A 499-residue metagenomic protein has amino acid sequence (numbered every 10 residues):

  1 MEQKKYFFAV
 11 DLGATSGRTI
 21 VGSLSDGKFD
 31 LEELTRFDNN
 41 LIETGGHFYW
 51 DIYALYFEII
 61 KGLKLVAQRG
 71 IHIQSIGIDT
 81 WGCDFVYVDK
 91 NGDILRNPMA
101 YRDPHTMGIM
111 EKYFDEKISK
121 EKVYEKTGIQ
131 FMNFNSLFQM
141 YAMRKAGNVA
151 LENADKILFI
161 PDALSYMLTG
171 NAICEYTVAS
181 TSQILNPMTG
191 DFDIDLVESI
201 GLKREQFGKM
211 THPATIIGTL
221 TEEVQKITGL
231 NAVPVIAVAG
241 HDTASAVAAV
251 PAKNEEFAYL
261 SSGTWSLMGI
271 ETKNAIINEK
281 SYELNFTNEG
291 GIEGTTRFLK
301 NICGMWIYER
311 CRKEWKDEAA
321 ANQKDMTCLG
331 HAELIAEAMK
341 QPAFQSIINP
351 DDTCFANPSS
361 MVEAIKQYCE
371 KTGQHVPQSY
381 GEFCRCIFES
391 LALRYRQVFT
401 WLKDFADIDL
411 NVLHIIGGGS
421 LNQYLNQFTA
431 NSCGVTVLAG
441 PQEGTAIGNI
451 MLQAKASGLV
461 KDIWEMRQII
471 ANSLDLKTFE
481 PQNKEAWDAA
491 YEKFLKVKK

Functional and structural regions predicted by a protein language model:
M1-R96, G108, E125, Q225-V235 (+2 more regions): N-terminal glycine/serine-rich phosphate-binding loop of ATP-dependent small-molecule kinases, especially carbohydrate
E2, A9, V21, F114-T127 (+8 more regions): Active-site core segments that coordinate phosphate-bearing ligands/cofactors across diverse enzyme families
G45-F48, K120-Q130, Q206: Short glycine/proline- and acidic residue-enriched helix-loop micro-motifs that form flexible lids or anion-recognition
K64, Q68-Y101, Q130-F134, P161 (+2 more regions): Short beta-strand-loop/turn "lid" adjacent to the catalytic site in phosphate-handling enzymes
H72-T80, K156, K209, D407-G417: Short glycine-rich phosphate-binding loop at a beta-alpha junction
D79-D84, P213-A214, S262-W265, V412-S420: Glycine-rich beta-strand-to-loop/alpha-helix junction loops that act as flexible
M99, D103-E116, M451: Short alpha-helix plus adjacent loop in nuclease-associated cores
